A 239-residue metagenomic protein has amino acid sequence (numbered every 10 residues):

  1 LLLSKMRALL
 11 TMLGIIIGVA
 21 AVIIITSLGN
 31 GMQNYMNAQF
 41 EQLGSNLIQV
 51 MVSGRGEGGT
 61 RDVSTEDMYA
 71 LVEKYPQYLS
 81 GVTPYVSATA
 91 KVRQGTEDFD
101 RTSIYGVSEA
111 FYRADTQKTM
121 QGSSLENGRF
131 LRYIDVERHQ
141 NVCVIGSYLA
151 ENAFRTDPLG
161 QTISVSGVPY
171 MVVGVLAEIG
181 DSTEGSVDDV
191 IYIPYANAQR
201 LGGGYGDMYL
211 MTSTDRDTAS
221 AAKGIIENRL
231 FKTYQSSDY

Functional and structural regions predicted by a protein language model:
L1-I17: N-terminal Sec/SRP start-transfer signal
G18-I25, G29, Q33: Alpha-helical transmembrane segments
G29-S103, A110-R113, Y133, E151 (+5 more regions): Hydrophobic, regular-secondary-structure patches
I48-V50, G180, G203-F231: A short beta-strand structural signal in non-transmembrane regions
Y85-V86, E97-G204, A221: Hydrophobic secondary-structure segments that place a key small or acidic residue at a functional site
